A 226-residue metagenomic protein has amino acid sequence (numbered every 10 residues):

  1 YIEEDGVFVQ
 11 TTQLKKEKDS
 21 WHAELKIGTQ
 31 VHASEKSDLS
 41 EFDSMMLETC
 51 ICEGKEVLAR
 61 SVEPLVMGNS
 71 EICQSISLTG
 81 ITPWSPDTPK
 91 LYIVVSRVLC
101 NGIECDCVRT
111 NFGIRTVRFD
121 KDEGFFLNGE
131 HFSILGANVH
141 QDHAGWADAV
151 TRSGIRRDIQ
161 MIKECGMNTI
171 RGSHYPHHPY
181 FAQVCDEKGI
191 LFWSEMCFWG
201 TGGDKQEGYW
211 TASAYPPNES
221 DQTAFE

Functional and structural regions predicted by a protein language model:
Y1-V184, K188-F192, E226: Secreted/periplasmic carbohydrate-active enzymes, especially glycoside hydrolases
L135-H140, D148, S194-E226: Aromatic- and acidic-residue-enriched carbohydrate-binding clefts of CAZyme catalytic domains
